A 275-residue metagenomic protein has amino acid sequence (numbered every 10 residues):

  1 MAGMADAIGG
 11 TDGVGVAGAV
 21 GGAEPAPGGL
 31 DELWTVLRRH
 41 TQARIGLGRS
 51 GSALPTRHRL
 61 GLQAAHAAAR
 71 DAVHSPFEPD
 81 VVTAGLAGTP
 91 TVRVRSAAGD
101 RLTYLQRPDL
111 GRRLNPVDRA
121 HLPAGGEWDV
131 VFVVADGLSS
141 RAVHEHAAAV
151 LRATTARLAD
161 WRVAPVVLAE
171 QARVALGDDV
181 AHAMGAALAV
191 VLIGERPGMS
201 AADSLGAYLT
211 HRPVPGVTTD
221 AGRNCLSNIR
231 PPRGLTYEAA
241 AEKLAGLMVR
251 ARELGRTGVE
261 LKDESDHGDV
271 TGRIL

Functional and structural regions predicted by a protein language model:
M1-P25: Intrinsically disordered, low-complexity terminal tails and inter-domain linkers enriched for S/T/G/P/D/E
G18-D109, V270-I274: Active-site loop/lid in soluble adenylation, ligation, and acyl-transfer enzymes
E78-L138, A142, A147-A153: A glycine-rich, hydrophobic loop/mini-helix early in the fold
T89, E145, A149, A175 (+3 more regions): Conserved active-site and cofactor/substrate-binding residues in soluble primary-metabolism enzymes
R95, V133-A135, V190-R196, T210 (+1 more regions): Short beta-strand segments
Q106, V143-E145, D178-D179, A201-L205: Short acidic, glycine/serine/threonine-rich loops at helix termini
L158-A202: A contiguous pocket-lining binding segment that forms or flanks enzyme active sites
E195-L275: C-terminal functional extensions of proteins
